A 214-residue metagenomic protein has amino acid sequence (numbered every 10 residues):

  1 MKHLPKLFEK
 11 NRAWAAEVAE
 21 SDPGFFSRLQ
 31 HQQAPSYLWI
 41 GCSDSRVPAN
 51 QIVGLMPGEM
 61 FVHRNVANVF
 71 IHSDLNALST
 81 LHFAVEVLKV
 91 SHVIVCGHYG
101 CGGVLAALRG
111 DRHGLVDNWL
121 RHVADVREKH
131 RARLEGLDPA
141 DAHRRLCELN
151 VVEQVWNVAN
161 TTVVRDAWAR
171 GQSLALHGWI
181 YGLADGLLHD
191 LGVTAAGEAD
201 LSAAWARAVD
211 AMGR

Functional and structural regions predicted by a protein language model:
M1-P35, A67-S91, G102-R214: Divalent-metal-activated hydrolytic enzyme cores
V18-E59: N-terminal short beta-loop-beta anion/metal-coordinating cradle
I40-C42, R64, I94-H98, H177-G182: Short beta-strand segments
D44-R46, H98-G103: Gly/Ser/Thr-rich loops at beta-strand to alpha-helix junctions that form or flank small-molecule/cofactor-binding
P57-N68: Glycine/charged-rich beta-loop-alpha catalytic/anionic-binding loops adjacent to active sites
